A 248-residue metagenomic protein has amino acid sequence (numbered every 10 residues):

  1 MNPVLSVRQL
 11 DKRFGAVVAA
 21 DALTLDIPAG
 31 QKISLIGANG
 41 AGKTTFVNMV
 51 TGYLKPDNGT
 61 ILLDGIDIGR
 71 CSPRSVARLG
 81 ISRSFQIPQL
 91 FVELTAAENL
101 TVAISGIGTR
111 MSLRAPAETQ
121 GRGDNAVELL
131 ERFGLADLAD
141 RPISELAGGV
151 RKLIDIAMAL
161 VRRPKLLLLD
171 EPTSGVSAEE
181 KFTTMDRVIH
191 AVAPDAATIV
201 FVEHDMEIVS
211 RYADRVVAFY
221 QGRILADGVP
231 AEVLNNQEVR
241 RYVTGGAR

Functional and structural regions predicted by a protein language model:
N2-R248: Glycine-rich phosphate-binding loops of nucleotide-dependent enzymes
